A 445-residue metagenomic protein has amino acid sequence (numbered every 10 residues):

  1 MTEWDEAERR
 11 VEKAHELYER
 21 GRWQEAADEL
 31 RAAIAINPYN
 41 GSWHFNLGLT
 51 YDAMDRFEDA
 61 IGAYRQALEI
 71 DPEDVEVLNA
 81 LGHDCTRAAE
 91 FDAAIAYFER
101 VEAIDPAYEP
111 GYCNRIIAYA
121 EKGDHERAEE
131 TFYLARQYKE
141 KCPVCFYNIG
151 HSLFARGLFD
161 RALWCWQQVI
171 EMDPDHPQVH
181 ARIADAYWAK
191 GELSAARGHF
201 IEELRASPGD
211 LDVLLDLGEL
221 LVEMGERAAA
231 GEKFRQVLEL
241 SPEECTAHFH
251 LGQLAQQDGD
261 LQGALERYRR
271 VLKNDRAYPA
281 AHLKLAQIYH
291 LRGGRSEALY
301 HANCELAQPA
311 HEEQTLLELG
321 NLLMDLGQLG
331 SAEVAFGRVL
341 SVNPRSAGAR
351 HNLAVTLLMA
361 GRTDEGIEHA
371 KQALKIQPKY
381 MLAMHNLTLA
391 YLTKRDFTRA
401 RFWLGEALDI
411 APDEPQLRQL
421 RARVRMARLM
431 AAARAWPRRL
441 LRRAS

Functional and structural regions predicted by a protein language model:
E19, A53, R87-A88, E121 (+9 more regions): Register position in tetratricopeptide repeats
I36, I70, I104, Y138 (+8 more regions): Structural marker of alpha-solenoid helical repeat scaffolds
